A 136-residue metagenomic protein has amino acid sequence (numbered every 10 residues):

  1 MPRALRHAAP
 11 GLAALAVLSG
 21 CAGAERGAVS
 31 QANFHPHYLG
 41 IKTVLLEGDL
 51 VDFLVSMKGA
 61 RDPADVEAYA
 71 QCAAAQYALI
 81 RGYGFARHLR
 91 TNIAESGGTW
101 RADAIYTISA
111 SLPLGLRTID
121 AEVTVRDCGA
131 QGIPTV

Functional and structural regions predicted by a protein language model:
M1-G11: Bacterial N-terminal signal peptides that target proteins for export
V17-G20: C-terminal motif of bacterial Sec signal peptides marking the signal peptidase cleavage site
A22-V136: Secreted/extracellular ectodomain signature
